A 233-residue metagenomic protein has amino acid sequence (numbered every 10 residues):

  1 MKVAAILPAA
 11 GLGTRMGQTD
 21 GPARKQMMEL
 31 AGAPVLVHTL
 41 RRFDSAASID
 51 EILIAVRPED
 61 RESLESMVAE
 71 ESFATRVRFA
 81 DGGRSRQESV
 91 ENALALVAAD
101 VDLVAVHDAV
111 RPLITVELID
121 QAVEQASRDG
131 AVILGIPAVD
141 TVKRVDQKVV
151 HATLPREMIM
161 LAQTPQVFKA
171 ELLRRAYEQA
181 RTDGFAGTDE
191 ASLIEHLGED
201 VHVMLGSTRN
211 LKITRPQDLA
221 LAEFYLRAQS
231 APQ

Functional and structural regions predicted by a protein language model:
M1-I6, R41-R42, E190, T208-N210 (+1 more regions): SAM-dependent methyltransferases
M1-R61: N-terminal glycine-rich phosphate-binding loop and ensuing alpha1 helix
V3, R76-R78, I159: Short, conserved active-site loop motifs that form the nucleotide-linked donor/cofactor pocket
L7, L36, A93, H107-D108 (+3 more regions): Residue-level signal for inorganic ion chemistry
V37-V101: Conserved N-terminal catalytic core of the sugar/cofactor nucleotidyltransferase
I49, V101, R128-A131, E199 (+1 more regions): Short, high-confidence coil segments that cap the C-terminus of an alpha-helix and link into the following beta-strand
D100-R111: Short beta-strand-to-loop acidic/aromatic patch adjacent to the donor-nucleotide binding site
L113-M204, Q233: Conserved core of the sugar-phosphate nucleotidyltransferase
